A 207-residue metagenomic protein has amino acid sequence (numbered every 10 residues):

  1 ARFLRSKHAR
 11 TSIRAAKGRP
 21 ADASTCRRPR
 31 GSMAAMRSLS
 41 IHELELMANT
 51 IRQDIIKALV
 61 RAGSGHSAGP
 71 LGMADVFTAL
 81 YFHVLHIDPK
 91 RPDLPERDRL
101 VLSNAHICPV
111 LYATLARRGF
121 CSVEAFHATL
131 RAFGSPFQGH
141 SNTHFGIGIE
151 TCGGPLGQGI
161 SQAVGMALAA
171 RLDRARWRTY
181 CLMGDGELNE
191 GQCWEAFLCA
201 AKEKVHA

Functional and structural regions predicted by a protein language model:
A34-I51: N-terminal hydrophobic or amphipathic helices/low-complexity stretches enriched in small/hydrophobic/Pro/Gly
A48-S64: N-terminal capping segment at the start of a domain
I55-A58, P70-K202: Cofactor-binding active-site loop characterized by glycine-rich and histidine/acidic residues
